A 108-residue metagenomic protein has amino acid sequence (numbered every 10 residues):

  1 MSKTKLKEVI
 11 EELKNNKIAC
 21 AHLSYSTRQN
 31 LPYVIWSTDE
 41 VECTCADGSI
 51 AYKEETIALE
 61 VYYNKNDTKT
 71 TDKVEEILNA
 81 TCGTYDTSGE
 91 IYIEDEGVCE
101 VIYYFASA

Functional and structural regions predicted by a protein language model:
M1, K65-N66: Residues that cap or flank secondary-structure elements
M1-S49: Small/polar-rich, solvent-exposed N-terminal microdomains that initiate assembly or binding
E8, E12, K69, K73-I77: Long, highly charged amphipathic alpha-helices
Q29, I50-E54, E96-V98: Short coil/turn motifs at beta-sheet boundaries
T44, T68-K69: Short active-site-adjacent helix-start/loop capping segments
C45-G48, L59-Y63, G83-T87: Glycine-rich loops and low-complexity Gly/Arg-rich segments that provide flexible linkers or classic glycine-based
K53-K65, C99-A108: Oligomerization/assembly interface segments of phage tail-like spikes and tubes
D72-A108: Acidic-leaning, charged glycine-interspersed low-complexity segments
